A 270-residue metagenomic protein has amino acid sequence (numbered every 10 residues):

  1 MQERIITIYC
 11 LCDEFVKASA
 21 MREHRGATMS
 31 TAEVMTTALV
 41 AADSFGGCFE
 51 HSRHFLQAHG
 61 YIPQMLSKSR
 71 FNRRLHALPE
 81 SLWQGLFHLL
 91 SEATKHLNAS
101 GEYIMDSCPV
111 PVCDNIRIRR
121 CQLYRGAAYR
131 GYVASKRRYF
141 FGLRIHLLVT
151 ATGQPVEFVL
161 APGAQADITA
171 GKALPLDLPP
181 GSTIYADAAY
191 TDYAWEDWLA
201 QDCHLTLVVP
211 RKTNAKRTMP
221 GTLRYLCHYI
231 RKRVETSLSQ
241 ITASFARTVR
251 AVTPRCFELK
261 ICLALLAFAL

Functional and structural regions predicted by a protein language model:
M1-L270: Short alpha-helical elements
